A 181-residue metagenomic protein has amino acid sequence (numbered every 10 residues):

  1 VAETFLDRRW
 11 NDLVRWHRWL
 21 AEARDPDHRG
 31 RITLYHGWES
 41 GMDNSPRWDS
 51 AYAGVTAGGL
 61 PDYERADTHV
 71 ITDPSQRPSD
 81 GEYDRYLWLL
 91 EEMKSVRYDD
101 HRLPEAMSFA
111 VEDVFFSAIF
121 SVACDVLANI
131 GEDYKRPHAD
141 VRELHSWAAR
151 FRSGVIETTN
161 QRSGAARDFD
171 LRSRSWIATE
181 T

Functional and structural regions predicted by a protein language model:
A2-R8, V141-S146: Glycine-rich, flexible loop segments associated with nucleotide phosphate handling
E3-V111: Active-site acid/base region of carbohydrate-active enzymes
F5, E112, F116, D140: Conserved acidic
R8, F115, V122: Short, well-structured alpha-helical interface segments that form or flank functional binding sites
V14-D43, I119-T181: Catalytic cores of carbohydrate-active enzymes
S79, M107, D113-F115, N160 (+1 more regions): Alpha-helix initiation/capping motif
P104-A118, S175-A178: Short, solvent-exposed segments of well-ordered alpha helices
